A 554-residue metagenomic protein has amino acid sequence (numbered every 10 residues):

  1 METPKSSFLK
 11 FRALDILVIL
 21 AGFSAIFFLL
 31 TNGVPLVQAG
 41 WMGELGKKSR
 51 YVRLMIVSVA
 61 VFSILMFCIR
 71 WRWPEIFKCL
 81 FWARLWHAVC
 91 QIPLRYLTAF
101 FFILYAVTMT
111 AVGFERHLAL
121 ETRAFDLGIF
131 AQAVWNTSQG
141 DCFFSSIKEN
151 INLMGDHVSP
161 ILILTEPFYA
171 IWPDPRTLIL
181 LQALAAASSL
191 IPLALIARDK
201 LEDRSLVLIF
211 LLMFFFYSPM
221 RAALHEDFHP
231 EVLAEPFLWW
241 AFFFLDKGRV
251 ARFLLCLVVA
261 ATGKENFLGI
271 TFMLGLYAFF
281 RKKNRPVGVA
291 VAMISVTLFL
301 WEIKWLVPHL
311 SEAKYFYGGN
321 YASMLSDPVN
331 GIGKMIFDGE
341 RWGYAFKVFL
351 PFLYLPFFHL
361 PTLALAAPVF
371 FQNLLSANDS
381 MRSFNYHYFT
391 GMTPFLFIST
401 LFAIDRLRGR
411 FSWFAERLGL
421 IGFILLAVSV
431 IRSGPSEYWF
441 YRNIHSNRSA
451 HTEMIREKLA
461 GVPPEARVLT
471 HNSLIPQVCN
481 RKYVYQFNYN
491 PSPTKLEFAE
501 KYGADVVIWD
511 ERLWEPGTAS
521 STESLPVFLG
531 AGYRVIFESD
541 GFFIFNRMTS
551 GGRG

Functional and structural regions predicted by a protein language model:
M1-A25, S49-M109, R198, R204: Start-transfer (signal-anchor) and selected internal transmembrane alpha helices of multi-pass inner/ER membrane
K47-V59, A364-G409: Hydrophobic/aromatic-rich transmembrane helices and adjacent perimembrane loops
R84-V89, I270-V296: Perimembrane helix-loop-helix junctions
L97-A106, S205, A292-V296, L407-G434: Signature aromatic-anchored transmembrane alpha helix within multi-pass, membrane-resident enzymes that catalyze glycan
T108, V112, N284-P368, T390 (+3 more regions): Membrane-lumen/periplasm interface segments of specific transmembrane helices in polyprenyl phosphate-linked
F114, I129-M154, P160-I161: Extracytosolic helix-loop segments that constitute the early lumenal/periplasmic catalytic or substrate-binding loops
R176-L201, W240: Transmembrane-helix motifs of polytopic, lipid-linked glycan transferases
P192-L195, L212-M213, L224, V232-L257 (+1 more regions): Specific aromatic-rich, kink-prone transmembrane helix
